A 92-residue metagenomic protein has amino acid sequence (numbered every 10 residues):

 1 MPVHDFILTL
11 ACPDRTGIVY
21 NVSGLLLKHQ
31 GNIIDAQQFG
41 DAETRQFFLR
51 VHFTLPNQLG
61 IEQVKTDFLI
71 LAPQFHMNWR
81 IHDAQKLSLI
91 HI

Functional and structural regions predicted by a protein language model:
P2-P13: Short glycine-/aliphatic-rich beta-strand segments at the starts of folded cytosolic domains
L10-C12, V51-N57: Short beta-strand-to-loop capping motifs
V22-L26, E62-A72: Short amphipathic alpha-helices in soluble, non-transmembrane regions that often serve as interface/regulatory elements
D35, L69-K86: Conserved short beta-strand edge segments in small beta-sheet-based binding/regulatory domains
Q38-T54: Short, charge-patterned binding micro-sites
I90-I92: Conserved small/polar residues in nucleotide/adenosyl-binding loops
